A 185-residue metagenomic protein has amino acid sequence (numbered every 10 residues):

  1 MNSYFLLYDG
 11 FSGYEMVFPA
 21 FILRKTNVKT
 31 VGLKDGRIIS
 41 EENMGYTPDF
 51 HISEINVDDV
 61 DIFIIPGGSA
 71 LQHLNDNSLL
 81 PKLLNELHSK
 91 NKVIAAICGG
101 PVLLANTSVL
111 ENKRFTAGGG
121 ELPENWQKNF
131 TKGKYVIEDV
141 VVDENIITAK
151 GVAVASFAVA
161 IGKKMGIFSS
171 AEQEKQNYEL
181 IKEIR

Functional and structural regions predicted by a protein language model:
N2-L6, F18-P19: NAD(P)+-binding Rossmann beta1-loop-alpha1 motif at the extreme N-terminus of oxidoreductases
Y4-L6, G10, K25-K34, D49-A95 (+1 more regions): Active-site-adjacent pocket-lining segments in enzyme domains
F11-M16, I39, S156: Short N-terminal binding/cap micro-motifs at the start of the first secondary-structure element
E15-P19, L83: Hydrophobic residues within alpha-helices that form the first helical element adjacent to the glycine-rich loop
F18-T26: A short, Lys/Arg-enriched amphipathic alpha-helix followed by its capping loop at the start of a domain
E42-F50: Short gly/ser/thr-rich secondary-structure transition/capping motifs
